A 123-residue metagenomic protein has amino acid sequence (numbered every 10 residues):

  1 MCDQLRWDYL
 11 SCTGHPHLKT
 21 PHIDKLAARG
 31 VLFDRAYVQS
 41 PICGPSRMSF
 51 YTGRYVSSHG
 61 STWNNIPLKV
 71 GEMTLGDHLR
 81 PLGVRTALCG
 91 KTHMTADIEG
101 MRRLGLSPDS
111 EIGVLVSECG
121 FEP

Functional and structural regions predicted by a protein language model:
M1-P123: Formylglycine-dependent sulfatase
